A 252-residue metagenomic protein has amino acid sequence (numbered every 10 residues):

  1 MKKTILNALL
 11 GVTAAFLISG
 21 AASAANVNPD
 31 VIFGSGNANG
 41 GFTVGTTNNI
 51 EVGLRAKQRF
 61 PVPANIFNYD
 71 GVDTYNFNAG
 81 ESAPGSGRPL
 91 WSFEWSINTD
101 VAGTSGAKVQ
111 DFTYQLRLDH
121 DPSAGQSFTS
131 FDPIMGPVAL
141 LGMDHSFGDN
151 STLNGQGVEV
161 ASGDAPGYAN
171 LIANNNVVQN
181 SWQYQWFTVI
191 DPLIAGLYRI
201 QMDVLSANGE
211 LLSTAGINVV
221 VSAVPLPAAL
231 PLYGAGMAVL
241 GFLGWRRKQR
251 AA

Functional and structural regions predicted by a protein language model:
K2-L9: Bacterial N-terminal signal peptides that target proteins for export
L6, W245-R246: Residue-level micro-sites within transmembrane alpha helices that shape and flank functional polar/acidic positions
G11-L17: Bacterial N-terminal signal peptides
G20-A24: Sec/Tat signal peptide C-region and signal peptidase I cleavage site
A25-A223: Mature extracellular "passenger" or substrate-interacting domains of secreted, surface-exposed proteins
L226-W245: A short, hydrophobic C-terminal helix/tail in secreted or cell-surface proteins
Q249-A252: Short, charged juxtamembrane terminal tails flanking transmembrane helices
